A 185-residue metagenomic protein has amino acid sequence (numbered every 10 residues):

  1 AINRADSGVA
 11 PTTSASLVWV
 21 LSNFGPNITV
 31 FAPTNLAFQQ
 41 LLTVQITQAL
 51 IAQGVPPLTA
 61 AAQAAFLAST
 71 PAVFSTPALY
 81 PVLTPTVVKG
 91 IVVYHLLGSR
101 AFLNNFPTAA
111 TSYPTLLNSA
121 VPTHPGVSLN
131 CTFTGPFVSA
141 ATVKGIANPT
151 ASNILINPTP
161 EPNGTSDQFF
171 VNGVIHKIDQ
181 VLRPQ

Functional and structural regions predicted by a protein language model:
A1-Q185: Mature, structured domains of secreted/extracytosolic soluble proteins
